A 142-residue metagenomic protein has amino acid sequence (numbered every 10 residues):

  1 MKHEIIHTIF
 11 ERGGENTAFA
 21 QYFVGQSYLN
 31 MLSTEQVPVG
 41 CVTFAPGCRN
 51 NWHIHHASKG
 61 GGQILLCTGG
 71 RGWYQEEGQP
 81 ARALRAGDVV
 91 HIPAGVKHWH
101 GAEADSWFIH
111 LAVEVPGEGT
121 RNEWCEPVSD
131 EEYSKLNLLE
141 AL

Functional and structural regions predicted by a protein language model:
M1-P38, N51, R121-L142: A short, N-terminal "cap"/entry segment at the start of jelly-roll beta-barrel domains of the cupin/DSBH fold
E35-V37, A45-N50, G69-W73, E118: Short, charged/polar surface micro-motifs in flexible loops or helix N-caps
Q36, K59-G61, S106-W107: Short acidic/glycine-enriched loop/turn segments that link adjacent beta-strands
C41, I54, T68, E76-G78 (+2 more regions): Residue-level recognition of conserved beta-strand positions in structured domain cores
V42, V90: Conserved GNAT-family N-acetyltransferase fold
R49-W52, K59-A86, V96: A short beta-strand-loop-beta hairpin characteristic of the jelly-roll/cupin
W73, P80-A81, R85-A86, A94-E123: Ligand-binding loop in jelly-roll beta-barrel domains
